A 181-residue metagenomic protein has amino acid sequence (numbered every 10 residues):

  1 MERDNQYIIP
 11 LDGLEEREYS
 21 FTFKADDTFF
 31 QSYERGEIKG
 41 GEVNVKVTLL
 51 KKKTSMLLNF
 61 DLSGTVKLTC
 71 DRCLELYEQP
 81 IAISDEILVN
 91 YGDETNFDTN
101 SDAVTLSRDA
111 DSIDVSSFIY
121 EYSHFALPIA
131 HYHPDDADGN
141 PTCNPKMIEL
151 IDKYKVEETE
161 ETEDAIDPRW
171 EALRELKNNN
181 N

Functional and structural regions predicted by a protein language model:
M1-I8, Y91-N181: Charge-rich, low-complexity linker and terminal segments
M1-R72: A positional/architectural concept
Y77: Cys/His-rich microdomains that often coordinate metals
P80-I83: Short Cys/His-rich "knuckle" micro-motifs
E86-N90: Short beta-strand edge segments in extracellular beta-sheet folds
